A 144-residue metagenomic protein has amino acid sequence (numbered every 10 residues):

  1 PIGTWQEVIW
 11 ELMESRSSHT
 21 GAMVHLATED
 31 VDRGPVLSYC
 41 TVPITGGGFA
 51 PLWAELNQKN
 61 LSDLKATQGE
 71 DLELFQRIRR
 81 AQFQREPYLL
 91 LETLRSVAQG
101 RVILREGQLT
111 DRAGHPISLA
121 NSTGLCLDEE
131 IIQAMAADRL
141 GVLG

Functional and structural regions predicted by a protein language model:
P1-G114, N121-L127: Donor/substrate-binding cores of folate-linked one-carbon enzymes
H115-G144: Acidic, Ser/Thr-rich low-complexity intrinsically disordered segments
